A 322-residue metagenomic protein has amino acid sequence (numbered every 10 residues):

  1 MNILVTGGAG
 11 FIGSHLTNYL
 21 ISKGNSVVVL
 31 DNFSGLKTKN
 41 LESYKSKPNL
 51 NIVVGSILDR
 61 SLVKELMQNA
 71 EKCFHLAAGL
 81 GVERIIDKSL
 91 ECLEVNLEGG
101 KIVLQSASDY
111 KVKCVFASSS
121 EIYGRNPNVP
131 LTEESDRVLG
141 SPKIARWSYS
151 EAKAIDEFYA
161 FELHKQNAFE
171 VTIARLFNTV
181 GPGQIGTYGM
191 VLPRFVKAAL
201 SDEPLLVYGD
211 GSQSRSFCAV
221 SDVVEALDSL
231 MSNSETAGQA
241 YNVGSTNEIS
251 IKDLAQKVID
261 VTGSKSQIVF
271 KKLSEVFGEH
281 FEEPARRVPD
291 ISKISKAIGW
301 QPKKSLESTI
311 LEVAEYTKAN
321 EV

Functional and structural regions predicted by a protein language model:
M1-F177, E312: N-terminal Rossmann-like NAD(P)+-binding domain of SDR-like oxidoreductases, especially those catalyzing
L16, L227-M231, A255-V258, I310-T317: Hydrophobic "lid"/C-terminal helical patch of Rossmann-like NAD(P)-dependent dehydrogenase/epimerase domains
P48, E133-G140, N167, F195-V207 (+2 more regions): A short C-terminal helix-loop "cap" of Rossmann-like NAD(P)-dependent dehydrogenase/epimerase domains
L58, D87, V95-E98, W147 (+6 more regions): Residue-level signal for the nucleotide or nucleotide-sugar donor/cofactor binding architecture
P127, A154, F169-E170, T179-P193 (+7 more regions): Glycine/proline-rich active-site loop of Rossmann-fold NAD(P)-dependent oxidoreductases
D210, A240-Y241, K252-A255, G263-R286: C-terminal "lid/loop" region of Rossmann-like NAD(P)-dependent oxidoreductases
V223, L227, V243, L254 (+2 more regions): Non-catalytic, hydrophobic alpha-helical segments
K293, S305-V322: Amphipathic terminal alpha-helices
